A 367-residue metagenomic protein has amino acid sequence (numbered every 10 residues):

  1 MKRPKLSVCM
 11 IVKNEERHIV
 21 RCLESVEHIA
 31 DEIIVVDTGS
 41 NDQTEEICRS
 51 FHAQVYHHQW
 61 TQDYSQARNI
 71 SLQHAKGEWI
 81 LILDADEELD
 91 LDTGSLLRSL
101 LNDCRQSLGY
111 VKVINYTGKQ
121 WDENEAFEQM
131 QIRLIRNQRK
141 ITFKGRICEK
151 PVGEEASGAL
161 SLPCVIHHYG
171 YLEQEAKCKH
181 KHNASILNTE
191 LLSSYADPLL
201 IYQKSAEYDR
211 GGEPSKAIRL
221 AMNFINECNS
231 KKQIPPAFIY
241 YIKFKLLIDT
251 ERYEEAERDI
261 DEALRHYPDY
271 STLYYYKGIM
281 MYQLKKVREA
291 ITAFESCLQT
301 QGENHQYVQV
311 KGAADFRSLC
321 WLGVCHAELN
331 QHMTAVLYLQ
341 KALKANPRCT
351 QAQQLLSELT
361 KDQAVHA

Functional and structural regions predicted by a protein language model:
M1-S25: N-proximal low-complexity "stem/linker" segments adjacent to membrane-targeting elements
V20, D42-F51, D92-T93: Acidic helix N-cap motif at the loop->helix transition within catalytic regions of sugar-transfer enzymes
S25, D37-I47, W60, D84: A conserved acidic beta->alpha catalytic loop
E45-I70, H74: Conserved donor nucleotide-binding strand/loop of the catalytic core
Q66-L72, E78, L83, L89-N223: Catalytic-site signature of metal-activated, phosphate-bearing donor transferases, centered on the GT-A/GT-A-like
